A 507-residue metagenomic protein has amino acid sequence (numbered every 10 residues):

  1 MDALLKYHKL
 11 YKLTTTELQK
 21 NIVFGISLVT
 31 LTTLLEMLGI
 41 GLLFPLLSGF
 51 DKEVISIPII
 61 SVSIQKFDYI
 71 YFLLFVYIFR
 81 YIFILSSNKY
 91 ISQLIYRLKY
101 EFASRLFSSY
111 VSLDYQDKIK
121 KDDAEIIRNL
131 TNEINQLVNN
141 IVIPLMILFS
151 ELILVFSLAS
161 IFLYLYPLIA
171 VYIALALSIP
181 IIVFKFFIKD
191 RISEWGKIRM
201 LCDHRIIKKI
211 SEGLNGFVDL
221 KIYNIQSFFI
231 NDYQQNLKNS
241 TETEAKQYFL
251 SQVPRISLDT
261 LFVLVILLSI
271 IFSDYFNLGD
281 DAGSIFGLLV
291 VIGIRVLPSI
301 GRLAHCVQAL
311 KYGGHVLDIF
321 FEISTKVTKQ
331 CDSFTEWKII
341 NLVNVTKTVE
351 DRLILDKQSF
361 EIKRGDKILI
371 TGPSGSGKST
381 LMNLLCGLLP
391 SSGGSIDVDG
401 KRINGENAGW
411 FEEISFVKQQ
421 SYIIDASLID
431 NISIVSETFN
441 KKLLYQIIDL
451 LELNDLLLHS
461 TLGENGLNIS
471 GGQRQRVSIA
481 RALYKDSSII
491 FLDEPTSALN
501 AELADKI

Functional and structural regions predicted by a protein language model:
M1-L38, E53-F72, S86-I91, I95 (+5 more regions): Membrane-integrated ABC transporters
E17, G25-L31, I147-I198, L268-A282: Transmembrane helices of ABC transporter permease
G25-I82, L163-V171, L175, G279-G283: Transmembrane helix-loop-helix hairpins at lipid-water interfaces of multipass membrane proteins, especially the type-1
V111-F156: Juxtamembrane loop-to-helix connectors within ABC transporter transmembrane domains
I119-E125, I198-K246, Y312, L317-F320: Loop segments that connect adjacent transmembrane helices in multi-pass transporters
I206, K221-I225, F249-Q252, I256 (+1 more regions): Cytosolic ends of transmembrane helices, especially the final helix of ABC transmembrane type-1 domains
C386: Helix-to-loop junction immediately C-terminal to a conserved catalytic motif
S421-G463: Conserved "ABC signature" C-loop
